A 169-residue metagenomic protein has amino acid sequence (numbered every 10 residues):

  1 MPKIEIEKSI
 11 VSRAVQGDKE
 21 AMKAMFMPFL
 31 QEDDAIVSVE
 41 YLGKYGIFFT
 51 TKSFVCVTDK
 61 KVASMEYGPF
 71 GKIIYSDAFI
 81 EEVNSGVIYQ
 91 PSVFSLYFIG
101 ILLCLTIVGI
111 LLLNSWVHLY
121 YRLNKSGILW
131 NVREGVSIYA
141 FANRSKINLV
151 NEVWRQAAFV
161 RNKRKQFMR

Functional and structural regions predicted by a protein language model:
M1-V57: Anionic N-terminal interaction surfaces
P2-M27, K72-R169: Acidic, Ser/Thr- and proline-rich intrinsically disordered linker/docking segments of eukaryotic scaffolds
Y41-K44, E66-P69, Q90: Short, well-ordered turn and helix-capping elements at secondary-structure junctions
Y45-F48, A63-S64, V136-A140: Short, surface-exposed beta-strand/loop "edge" segments at domain boundaries and coil↔beta transitions
T50-F70: Short, compositionally biased strand/turn segments that nucleate or flank brief secondary-structure elements
